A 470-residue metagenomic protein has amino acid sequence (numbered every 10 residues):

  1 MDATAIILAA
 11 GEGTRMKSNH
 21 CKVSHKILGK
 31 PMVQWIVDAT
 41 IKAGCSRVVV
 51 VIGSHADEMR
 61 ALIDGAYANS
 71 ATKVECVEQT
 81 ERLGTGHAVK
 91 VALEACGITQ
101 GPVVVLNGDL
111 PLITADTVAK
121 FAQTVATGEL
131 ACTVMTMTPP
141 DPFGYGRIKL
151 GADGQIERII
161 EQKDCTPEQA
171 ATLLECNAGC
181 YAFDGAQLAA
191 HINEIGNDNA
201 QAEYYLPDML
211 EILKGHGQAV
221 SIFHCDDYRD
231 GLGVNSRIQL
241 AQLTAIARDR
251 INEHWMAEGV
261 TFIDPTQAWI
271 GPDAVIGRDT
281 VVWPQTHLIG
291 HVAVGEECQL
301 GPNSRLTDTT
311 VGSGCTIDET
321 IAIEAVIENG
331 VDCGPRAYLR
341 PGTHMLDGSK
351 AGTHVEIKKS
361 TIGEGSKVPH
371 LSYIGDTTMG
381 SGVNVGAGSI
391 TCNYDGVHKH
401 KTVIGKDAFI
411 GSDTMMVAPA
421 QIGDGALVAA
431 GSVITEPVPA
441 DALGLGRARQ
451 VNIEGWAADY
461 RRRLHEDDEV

Functional and structural regions predicted by a protein language model:
M1-S18: N-terminal nucleotide-binding beta1-loop-alpha1 segment
M1-T4, P31-Q123, H465-E466: Conserved N-terminal catalytic core of the sugar/cofactor nucleotidyltransferase
A9, I52, N107, T136-M137: Short beta-strand/turn micro-motifs composed of small residues that flank or help shape donor/cofactor-binding pockets
H20-K26, E78, I195-D198: Short glycine-enriched, charge-decorated loop/helix-capping segments at active-site entrances that position
C45, Q100, E129-C132, Q218: Short, high-confidence coil segments that cap the C-terminus of an alpha-helix and link into the following beta-strand
D57, I113-A200: Conserved core of the sugar-phosphate nucleotidyltransferase
E157-D249, E253: Catalytic-core segments of class I nucleotidyltransferases/pyrophosphorylases that form NMP-activated intermediates
T261-L445, Q450-V451: Structural signal for interior beta-strand "rungs" in well-ordered beta-sheet cores of soluble enzyme domains
